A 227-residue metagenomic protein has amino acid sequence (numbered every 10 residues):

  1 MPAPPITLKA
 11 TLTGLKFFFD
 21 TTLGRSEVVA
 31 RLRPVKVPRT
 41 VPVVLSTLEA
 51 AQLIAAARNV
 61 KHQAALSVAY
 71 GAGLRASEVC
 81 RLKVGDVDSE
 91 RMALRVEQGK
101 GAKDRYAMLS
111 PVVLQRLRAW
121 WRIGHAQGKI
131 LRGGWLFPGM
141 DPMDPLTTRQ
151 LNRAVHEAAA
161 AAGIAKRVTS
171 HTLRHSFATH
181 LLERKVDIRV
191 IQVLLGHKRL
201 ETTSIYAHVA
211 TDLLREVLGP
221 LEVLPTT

Functional and structural regions predicted by a protein language model:
M1-T227: Conserved catalytic core of the tyrosine transesterase superfamily
